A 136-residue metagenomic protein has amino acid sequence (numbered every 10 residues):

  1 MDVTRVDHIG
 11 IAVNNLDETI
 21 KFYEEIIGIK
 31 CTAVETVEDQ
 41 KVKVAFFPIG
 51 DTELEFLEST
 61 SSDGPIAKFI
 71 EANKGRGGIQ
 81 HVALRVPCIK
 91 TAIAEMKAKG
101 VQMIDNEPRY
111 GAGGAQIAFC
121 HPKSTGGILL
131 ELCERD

Functional and structural regions predicted by a protein language model:
M1, R5-D7, I29-K41, S61-I79 (+3 more regions): A cross-kingdom feature marking solvent-exposed beta-strand/loop segments within repeated, beta-rich binding/scaffold
D2, A45-P48, E55, K90-D136: Vicinal oxygen chelate
V6, V13, Y23, F47 (+5 more regions): Short, structured motif recognition centered on aromatic/hydrophobic residues
V6-N14, A45-P48, A67-E95: Vicinal oxygen chelate
L16, T52, S62, I89: A generic "binding-loop/recognition-motif" signal
T19, I27-K30, L54, G64-P65 (+2 more regions): Short loop/beta submotifs within extracellular cysteine-rich repeat domains
T19-E24, M96: Conserved active-site tyrosine of GNAT-family acetyltransferases
